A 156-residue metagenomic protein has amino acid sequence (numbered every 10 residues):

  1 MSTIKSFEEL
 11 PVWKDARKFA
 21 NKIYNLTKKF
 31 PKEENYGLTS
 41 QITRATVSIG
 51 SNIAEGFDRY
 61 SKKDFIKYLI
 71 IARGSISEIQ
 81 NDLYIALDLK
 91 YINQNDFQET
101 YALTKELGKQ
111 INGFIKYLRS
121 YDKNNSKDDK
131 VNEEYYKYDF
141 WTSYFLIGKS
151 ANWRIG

Functional and structural regions predicted by a protein language model:
M1-E55, R59-G156: Short, C-terminally biased terminal segments at protein or domain edges
